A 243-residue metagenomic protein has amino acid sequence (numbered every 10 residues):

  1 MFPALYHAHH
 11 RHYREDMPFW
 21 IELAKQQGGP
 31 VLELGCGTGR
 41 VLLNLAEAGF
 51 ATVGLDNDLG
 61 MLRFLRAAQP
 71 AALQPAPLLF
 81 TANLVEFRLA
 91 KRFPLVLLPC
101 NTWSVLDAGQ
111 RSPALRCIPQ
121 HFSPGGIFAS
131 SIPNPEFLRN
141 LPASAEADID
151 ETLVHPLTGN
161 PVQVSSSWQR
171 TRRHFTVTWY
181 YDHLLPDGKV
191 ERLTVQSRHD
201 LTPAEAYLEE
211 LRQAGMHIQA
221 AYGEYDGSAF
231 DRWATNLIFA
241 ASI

Functional and structural regions predicted by a protein language model:
M1-G29: Conserved class I S-adenosyl-L-methionine
G28-G37: Conserved class I S-adenosyl-L-methionine
R40: Conserved SAM/SAH-binding loop-helix junction of Class I S-adenosyl-L-methionine-dependent methyltransferases
L43-E86: Class I SAM-dependent methyltransferase SAM/SAH-binding core
R88-L95: A short acidic, Gly/Pro-enriched loop at the edge of an enzyme's catalytic core that lines a small-molecule cofactor
S112-P124: A short glycine-rich, Lys/Arg-flanked "PGG" loop and its adjoining helix->strand segment in the class I
A129-E205: SAM-dependent methyltransferase
R198-I243: C-terminal lobe and adjacent flexible extensions of AdoMet/dcAdoMet transferase-like proteins
